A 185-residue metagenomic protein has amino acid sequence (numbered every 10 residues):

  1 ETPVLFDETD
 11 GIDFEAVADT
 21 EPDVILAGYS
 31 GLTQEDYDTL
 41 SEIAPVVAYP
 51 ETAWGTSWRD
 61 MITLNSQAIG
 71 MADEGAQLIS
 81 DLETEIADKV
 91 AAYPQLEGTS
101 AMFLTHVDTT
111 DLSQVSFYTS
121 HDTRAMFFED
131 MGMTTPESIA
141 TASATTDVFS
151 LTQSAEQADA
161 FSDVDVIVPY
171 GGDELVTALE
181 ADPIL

Functional and structural regions predicted by a protein language model:
E1-A18, Y29: A short, structured surface patch at a secondary-structure boundary
F6-D13, A142-A155: Short helix-initiation/N-cap motifs at beta->coil->alpha
I12, A16-T20, E35, T39 (+9 more regions): Extracytoplasmic/secreted proteins, especially bacterial periplasmic and envelope-associated proteins
E21-A27, P45, A158, D163-I167: Proline-aspartate-enriched helix->loop->beta-strand connector
V24, S30-T33, T52-G55, H106-D111 (+1 more regions): Solvent-exposed loop/turn segments at secondary-structure junctions within structured extracellular/periplasmic domains
D38-D111: Extracytoplasmic substrate-binding proteins
Q114-F149: Alpha-helical, coiled-coil/dimerization segments enriched in small aliphatic residues
A160-L185: Structured C-terminal subdomain patch of bacterial secreted/periplasmic proteins
